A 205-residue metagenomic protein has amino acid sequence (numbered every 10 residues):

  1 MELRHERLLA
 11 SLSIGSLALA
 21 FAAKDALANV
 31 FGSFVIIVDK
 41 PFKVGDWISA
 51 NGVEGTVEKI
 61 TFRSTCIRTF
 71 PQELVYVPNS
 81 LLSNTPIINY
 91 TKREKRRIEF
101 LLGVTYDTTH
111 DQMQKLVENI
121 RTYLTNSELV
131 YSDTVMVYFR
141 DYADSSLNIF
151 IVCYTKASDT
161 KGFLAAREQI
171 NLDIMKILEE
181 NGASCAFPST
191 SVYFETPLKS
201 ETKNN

Functional and structural regions predicted by a protein language model:
M1-D25, F31, V35: Hydrophobic alpha-helical transmembrane segments and their immediate juxtamembrane helical boundaries in integral
L3, Q72, V77, L82-T85 (+3 more regions): Residue-level signal for pocket-adjacent positions within structured domains
S13, G52-G55, D141: Transmembrane helix-bundle signature of multi-pass membrane transporters/permeases
L27-V30, S80, E201-N205: Short, structured secondary-structure boundary patches
V35-Y131: Soluble accessory domains appended to multi-pass membrane transport proteins
I88-Y90, R96-E99, V104-N205: Solvent-exposed, non-transmembrane regulatory segments of membrane-associated proteins
